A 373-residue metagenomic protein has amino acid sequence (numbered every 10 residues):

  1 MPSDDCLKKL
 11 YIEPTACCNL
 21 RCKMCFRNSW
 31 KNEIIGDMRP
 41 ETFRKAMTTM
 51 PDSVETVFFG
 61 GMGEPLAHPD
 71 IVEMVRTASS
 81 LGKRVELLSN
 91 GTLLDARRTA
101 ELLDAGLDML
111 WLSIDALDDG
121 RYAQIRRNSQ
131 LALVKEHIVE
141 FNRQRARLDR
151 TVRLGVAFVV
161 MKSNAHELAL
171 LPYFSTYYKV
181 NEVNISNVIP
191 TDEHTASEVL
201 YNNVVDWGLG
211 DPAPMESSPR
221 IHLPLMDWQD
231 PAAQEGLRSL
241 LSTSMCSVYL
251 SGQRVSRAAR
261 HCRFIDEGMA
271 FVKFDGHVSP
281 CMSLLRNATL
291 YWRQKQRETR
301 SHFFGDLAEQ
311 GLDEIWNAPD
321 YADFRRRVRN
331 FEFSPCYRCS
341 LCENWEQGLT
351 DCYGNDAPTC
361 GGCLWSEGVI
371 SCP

Functional and structural regions predicted by a protein language model:
M1-C6, N28, H277-V278, M282-P373: Flexible mid-to-C-terminal extensions adjoining Fe-S/redox cofactors in radical SAM and related proteins
M1-M109, G120, Q124-N128, A132 (+4 more regions): Conserved alpha-helical substructure of the radical SAM core
C6-L7, N19, T151-R153, D266-E267 (+2 more regions): A structure-centric signal for secondary-structure junctions around beta-strands
Y11, T15-C18, V255, F274 (+2 more regions): Residue-level signal for mature regions of secreted extracellular proteins and peptides
E13, E33-M38, L81-R84, D104-S279 (+1 more regions): Radical SAM enzyme [4Fe-4S]-AdoMet core and its adjacent flexible, acidic and glycine-rich loops/tails across
E55, G91, S247, S251-V255 (+1 more regions): A broadly structural signal marking compact, well-ordered functional cores that mediate small-ligand/cofactor/substrate
G63, G91, F158-V160, S340-E343: Short, flexible loop/turn elements at secondary-structure junctions
